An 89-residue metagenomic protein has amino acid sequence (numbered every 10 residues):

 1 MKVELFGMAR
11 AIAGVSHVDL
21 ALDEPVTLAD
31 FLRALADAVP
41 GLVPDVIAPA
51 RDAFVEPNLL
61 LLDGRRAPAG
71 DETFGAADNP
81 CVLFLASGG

Functional and structural regions predicted by a protein language model:
M1-G88: Ubiquitin-like/PB1-type beta-grasp interaction modules and other compact soluble beta-rich domains
